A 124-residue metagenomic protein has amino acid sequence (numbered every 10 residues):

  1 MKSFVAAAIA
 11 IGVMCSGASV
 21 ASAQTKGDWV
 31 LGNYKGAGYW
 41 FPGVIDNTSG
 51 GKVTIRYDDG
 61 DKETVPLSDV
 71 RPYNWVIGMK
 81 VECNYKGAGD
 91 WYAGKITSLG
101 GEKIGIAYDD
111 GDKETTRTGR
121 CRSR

Functional and structural regions predicted by a protein language model:
M1-A7: Bacterial N-terminal signal peptides that target proteins for export
A8-S16: Bacterial N-terminal signal peptides
S22-R124: Eukaryotic chromatin- and chromosome-associated nuclear factors, especially histone mark writers/erasers/readers
